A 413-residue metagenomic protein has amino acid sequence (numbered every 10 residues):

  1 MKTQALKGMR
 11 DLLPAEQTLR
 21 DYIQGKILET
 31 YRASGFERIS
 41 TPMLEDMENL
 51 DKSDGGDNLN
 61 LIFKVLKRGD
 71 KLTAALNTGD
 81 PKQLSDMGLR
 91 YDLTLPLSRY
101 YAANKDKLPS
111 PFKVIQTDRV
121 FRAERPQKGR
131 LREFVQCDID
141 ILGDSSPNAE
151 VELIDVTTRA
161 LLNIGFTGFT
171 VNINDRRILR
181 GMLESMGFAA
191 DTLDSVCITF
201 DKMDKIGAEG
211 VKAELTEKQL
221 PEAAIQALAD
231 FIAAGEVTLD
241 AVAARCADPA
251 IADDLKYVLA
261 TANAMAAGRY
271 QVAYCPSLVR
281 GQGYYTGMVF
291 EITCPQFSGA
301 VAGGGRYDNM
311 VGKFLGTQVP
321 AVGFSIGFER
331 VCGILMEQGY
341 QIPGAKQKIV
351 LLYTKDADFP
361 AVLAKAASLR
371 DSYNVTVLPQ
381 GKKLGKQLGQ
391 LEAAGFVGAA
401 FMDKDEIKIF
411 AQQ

Functional and structural regions predicted by a protein language model:
M1-Q4, L183, F188, S195: Charged, compositionally biased N-terminal leader segments and the immediate start of the first structured element
M1-Y91, L95, A103, V151 (+2 more regions): TRNA-binding/sensing appendages of the translation machinery
L19-F36, E45-D46, P81-L84, D92-D106 (+2 more regions): Positively charged, Gly/Ser-enriched RNA/tRNA-binding surfaces
L50-D51, R180, K202, Q387: Short Asp/Glu-rich motifs
D51-L66, A190-D194, I292-P295, F396-M402: Short, structured secondary-structure boundary patches
D54, R180-A190, G283-F290, E337: Short glycine/threonine-rich loop-to-helix capping motif typified by GTGT followed within a few residues by an Asp-Pro
N58-A74, G187-V211: Acidic, His- and aromatic-enriched active-site or binding-groove loops in soluble protein domains that engage sugars
T170-G181: Glycine-rich, mobile lid/loop segments that gate access to catalytic sites or pores
